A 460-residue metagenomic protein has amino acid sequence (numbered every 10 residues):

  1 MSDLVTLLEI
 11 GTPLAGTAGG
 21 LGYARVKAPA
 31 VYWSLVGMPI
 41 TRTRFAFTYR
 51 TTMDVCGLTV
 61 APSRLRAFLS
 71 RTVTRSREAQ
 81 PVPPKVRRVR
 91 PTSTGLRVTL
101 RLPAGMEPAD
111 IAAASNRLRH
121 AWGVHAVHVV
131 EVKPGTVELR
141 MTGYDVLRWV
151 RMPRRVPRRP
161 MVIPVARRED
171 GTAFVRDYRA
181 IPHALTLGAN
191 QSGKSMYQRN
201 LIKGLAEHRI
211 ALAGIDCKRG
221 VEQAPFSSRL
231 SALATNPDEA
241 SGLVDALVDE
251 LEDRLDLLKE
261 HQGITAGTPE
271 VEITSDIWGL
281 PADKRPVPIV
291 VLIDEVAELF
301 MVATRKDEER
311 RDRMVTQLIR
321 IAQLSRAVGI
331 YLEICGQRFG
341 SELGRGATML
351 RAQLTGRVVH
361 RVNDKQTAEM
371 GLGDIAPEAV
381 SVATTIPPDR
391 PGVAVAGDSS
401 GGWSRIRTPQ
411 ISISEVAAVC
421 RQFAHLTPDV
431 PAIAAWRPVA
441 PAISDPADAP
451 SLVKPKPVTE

Functional and structural regions predicted by a protein language model:
M1-G37, P153-G263, P286-E369, P377 (+2 more regions): P-loop NTPase catalytic phosphate-binding loop
V31-L69, S414-V416, A435-P457: Acidic, low-complexity cytosolic linker/stalk segments
V36-P164, T172, G340-S341: N-terminal "pre-motor" subdomain/linker immediately upstream of P-loop NTPase catalytic cores
R88-R90, V129-E131, A166-R167, V175-Y178 (+3 more regions): Replace "in large, NTP-powered and nucleic-acid-processing enzymes" with "in large, NTP-powered factors and other
D110, N116-R117, H128-E131, G135-L139 (+2 more regions): Conserved ATP-driven motor cores of ASCE-family P-loop NTPases powering translocation/secretion/packaging/pilus
H125-V129, R254-E260, V380-V382: Active-site phosphate-binding and catalytic loops of NTP-dependent enzymes
I264-P288: Mid-core helix/loop region of P-loop NTP-binding domains shared across ATPases and GTPases
